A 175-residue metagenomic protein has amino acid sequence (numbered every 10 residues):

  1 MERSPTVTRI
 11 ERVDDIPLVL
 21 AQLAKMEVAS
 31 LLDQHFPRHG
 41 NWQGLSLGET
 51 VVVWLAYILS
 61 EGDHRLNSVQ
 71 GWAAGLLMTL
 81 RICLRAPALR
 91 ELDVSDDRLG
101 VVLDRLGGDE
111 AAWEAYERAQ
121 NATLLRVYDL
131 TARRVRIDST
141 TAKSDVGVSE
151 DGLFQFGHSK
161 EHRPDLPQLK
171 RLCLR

Functional and structural regions predicted by a protein language model:
M1-Q155, D165, L172-R175: Dynamic "connector" segments at or just before major functional cores
H158: Short clusters of hydrophobic/aromatic residues that line enzyme substrate/ligand-binding pockets
